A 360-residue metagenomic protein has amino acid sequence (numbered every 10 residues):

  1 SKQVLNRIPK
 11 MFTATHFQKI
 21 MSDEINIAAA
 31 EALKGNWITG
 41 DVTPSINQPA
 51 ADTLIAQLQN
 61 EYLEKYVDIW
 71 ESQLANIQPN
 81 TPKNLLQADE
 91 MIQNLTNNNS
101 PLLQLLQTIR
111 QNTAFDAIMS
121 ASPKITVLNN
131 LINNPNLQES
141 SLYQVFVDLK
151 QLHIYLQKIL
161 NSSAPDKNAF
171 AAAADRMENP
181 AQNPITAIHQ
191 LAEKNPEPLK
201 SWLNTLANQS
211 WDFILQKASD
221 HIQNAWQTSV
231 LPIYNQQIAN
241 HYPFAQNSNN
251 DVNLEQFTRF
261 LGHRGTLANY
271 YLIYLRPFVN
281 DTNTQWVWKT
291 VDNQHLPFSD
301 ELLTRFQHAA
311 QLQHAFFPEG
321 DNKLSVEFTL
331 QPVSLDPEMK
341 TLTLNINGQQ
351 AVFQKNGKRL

Functional and structural regions predicted by a protein language model:
S1-L360: C-terminal domain/tail detector
